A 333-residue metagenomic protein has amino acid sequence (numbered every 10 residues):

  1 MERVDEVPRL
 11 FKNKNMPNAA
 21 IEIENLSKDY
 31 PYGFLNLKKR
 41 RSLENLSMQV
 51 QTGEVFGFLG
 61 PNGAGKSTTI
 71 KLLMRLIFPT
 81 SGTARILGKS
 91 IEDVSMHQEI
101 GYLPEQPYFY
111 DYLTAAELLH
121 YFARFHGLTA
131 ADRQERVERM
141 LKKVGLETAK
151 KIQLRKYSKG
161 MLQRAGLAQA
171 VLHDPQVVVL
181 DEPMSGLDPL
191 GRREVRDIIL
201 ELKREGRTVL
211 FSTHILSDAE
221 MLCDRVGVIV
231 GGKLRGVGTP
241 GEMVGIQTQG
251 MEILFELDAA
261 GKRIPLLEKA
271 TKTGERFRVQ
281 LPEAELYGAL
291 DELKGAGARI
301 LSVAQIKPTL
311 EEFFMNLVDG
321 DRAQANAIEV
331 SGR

Functional and structural regions predicted by a protein language model:
M1-Y32, N36-K39, G320-R333: ABC-family P-loop ATPase nucleotide-binding domain
V4-P8, E24, F56, E220 (+3 more regions): Intrinsically disordered, low-complexity regions of eukaryotic proteins
N18-I21, K28-V230, G236: ABC transporter nucleotide-binding domains
T114, T129, T239, P282-E285 (+1 more regions): Short loop/turn segments at beta->alpha junctions
R235-T239, R263-L266: Short amphipathic beta-strand starts and helix->beta connectors
G241-I246: Short acidic-hydrophobic catalytic motif
Q249-D321: Short, charged/small-residue-rich alpha-helical element at the C-terminal edge of ABC transporter nucleotide-binding
